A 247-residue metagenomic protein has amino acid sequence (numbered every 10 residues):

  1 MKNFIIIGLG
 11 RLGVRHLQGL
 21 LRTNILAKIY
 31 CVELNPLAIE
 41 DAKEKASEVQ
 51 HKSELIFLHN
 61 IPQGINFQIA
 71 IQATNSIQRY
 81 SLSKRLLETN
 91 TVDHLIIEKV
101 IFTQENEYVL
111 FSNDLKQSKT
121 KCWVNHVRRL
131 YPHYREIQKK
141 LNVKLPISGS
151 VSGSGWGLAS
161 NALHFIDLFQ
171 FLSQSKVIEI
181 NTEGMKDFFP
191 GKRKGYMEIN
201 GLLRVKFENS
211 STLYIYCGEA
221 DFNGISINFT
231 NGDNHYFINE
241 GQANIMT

Functional and structural regions predicted by a protein language model:
M1-Q50: N-terminal Rossmann-like dinucleotide-binding module
V14, Q18-R22, E44, K84 (+4 more regions): Short, well-ordered alpha-helices that flank and scaffold nucleotide-derived cofactor binding pockets
L26-A27, N90-H94, S118-T120: A short helix->loop->beta-strand "cap" motif at the edges of active sites that frequently abuts
E48-I56, Q117-T120: A short helix-to-beta-strand connector/capping loop
S53-D114: Beta-loop-alpha module in the N-terminal Rossmann-like domain of NAD(P)-dependent dehydrogenases, especially those
I61-G64, Q72, I101-I166: A contiguous active-site-proximal alpha/beta segment in oxidoreductase catalytic domains
G149-F222: Rossmann-like dinucleotide-binding domain that binds NAD(P)(H)
E208-T247: NAD(P)-dinucleotide binding in Rossmann-like oxidoreductases
